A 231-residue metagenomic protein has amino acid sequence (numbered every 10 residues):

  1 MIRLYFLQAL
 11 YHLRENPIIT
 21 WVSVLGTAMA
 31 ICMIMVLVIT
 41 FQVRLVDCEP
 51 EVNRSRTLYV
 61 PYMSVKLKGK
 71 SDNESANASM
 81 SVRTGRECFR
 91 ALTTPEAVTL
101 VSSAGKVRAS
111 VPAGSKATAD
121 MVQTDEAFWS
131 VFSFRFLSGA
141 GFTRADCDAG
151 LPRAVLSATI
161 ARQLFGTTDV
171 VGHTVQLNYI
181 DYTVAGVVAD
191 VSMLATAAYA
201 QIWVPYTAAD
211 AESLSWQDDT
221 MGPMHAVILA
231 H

Functional and structural regions predicted by a protein language model:
M1-Q8, T124-A127, V131: Generic alpha-helical secondary structure signal
I2-R14, T84-C88: A short amphipathic helical element positioned immediately N-terminal to and/or at the very start of a transmembrane
L13, S23, R44, L58-Y62 (+7 more regions): Generic structural signal for small/hydrophobic residues in well-ordered secondary structure, especially within
N16-L45: Short, strongly hydrophobic transmembrane alpha-helices
L37-R108, M221-V227: Membrane-proximal extracellular/periplasmic loop immediately following the first transmembrane helix
R56-L58, A119, A140, H173: Extracytoplasmic/periplasmic beta-strand context in beta-sandwich domains, especially the cupredoxin/COX2 CuA-binding
M63-A78, R86-E87, T99-A127, A140-R153 (+2 more regions): Short acidic/polar micro-motifs at solvent-exposed secondary-structure junctions
E126-G141, P152-H231: Mid-to-C-terminal secondary-structure elements that act as membrane-proximal/extracytoplasmic interface segments
